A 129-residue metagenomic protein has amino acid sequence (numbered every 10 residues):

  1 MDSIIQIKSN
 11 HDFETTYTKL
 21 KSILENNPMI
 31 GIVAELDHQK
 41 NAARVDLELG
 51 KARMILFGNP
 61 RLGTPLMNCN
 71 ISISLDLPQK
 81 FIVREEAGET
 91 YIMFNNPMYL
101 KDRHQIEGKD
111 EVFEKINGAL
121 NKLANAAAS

Functional and structural regions predicted by a protein language model:
M1-P28: Terminal, regulation- and interaction-focused segments at domain boundaries
M1-S3, K51, L77, G88: A generic structural signal for well-ordered coil/turn residues at beta-strand boundaries that shape enzyme active-site
K21-I32, L47, N125: Short helix-capping and hinge/turn segments at secondary-structure transitions, especially at repeat and domain
K21-S22, Q39, T64, N121: Short glycine-/small-residue-rich flexible loop motifs, especially phosphate/cofactor-binding loops
L24, L75-G88, A124-S129: Short secondary-structure transition/capping segments
V33-Q79: Compact, glycine-rich, soluble single-domain proteins
Q79-I106, D110: Beta-strand/loop substructures that line and gate deep hydrophobic ligand-binding cavities in soluble
R103-S129: Well-ordered alpha/beta subsegment
